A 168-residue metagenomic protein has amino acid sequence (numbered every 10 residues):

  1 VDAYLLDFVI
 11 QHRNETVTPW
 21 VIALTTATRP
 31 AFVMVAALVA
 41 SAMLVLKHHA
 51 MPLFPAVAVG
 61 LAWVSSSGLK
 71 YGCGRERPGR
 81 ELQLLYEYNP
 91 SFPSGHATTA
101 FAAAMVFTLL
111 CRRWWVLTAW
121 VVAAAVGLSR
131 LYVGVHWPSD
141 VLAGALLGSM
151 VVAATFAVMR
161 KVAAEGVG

Functional and structural regions predicted by a protein language model:
V1-F32, A36, K70-Y86: N-terminal transmembrane-helix/juxtamembrane module of multi-pass inner/ER membrane proteins
E15-I22, M43, K47, M51 (+1 more regions): Membrane-helix interfacial "entry" motifs
T16-V17, A31, K47-P52, G79 (+1 more regions): Membrane-helix interface segments
A36-V64: Interfacial segments of alpha-helical transmembrane regions
V39-A40, S67, M105, A153: Transmembrane alpha-helix boundary and packing residues in multipass membrane permease domains and related
L46-K47, G72-C73, V162: Helix-loop junctions at the membrane-solvent interface of multi-pass transporters, primarily the C-terminal
F54-A58, A62, S66, K70 (+3 more regions): Alpha-helical transmembrane segments in multi-pass membrane proteins
L82-G168: Membrane-embedded catalytic cores of phosphoryl/pyrophosphoryl-handling enzymes
